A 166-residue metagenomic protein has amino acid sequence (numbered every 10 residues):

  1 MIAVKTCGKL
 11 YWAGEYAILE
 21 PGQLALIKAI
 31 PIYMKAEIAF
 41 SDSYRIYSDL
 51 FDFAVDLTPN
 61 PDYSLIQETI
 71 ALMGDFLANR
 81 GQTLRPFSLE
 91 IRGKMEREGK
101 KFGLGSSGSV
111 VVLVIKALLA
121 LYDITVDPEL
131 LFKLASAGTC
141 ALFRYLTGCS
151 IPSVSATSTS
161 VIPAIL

Functional and structural regions predicted by a protein language model:
M1-L104, K116-P128, S158-I165: ATP-binding N-lobe of GHMP and related small-molecule kinases
S107: Short, conserved phosphate/pyrophosphate- and ester-handling motifs at nucleotide-, phospho-/glycolipid
L113: Active-site signature of alpha/beta-hydrolase-fold catalytic machinery across serine- and Asp/Cys-nucleophile hydrolases
P128-L166: Alpha/beta catalytic cores of group-transfer enzymes, especially the acyltransferase/condensing modules of polyketide
